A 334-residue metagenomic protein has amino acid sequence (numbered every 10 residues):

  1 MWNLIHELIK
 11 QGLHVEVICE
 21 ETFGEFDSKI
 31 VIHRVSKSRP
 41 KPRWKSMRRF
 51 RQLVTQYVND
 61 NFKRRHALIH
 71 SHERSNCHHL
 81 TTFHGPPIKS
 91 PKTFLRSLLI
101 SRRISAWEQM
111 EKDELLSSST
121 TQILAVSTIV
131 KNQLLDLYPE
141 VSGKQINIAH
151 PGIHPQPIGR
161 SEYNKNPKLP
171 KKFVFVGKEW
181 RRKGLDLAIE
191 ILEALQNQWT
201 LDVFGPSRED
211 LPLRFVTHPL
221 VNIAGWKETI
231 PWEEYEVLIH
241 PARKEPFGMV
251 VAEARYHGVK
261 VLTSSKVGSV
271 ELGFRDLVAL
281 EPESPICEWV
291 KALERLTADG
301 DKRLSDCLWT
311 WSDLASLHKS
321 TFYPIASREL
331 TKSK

Functional and structural regions predicted by a protein language model:
W2-N3, K171-A194: A conserved mid-protein helix/loop that constitutes part of the nucleotide-sugar donor-binding site
H79-S117: Acceptor-binding helix/loop patch of EC 2.4 sugar-transfer enzymes, predominantly nucleotide-sugar-dependent
R103-V126, K131-N132, Y138-P139: Membrane-proximal helix-turn-helix segments that form the acceptor-binding/catalytic region of lipid-linked
L135, H150-P170, P212-L213: Acidic anion/phosphate-binding donor-loop and adjacent secondary structure in glycosyltransferase catalytic cores
R243: Aromatic "clamp/platform" in nucleotide-sugar-dependent glycosyltransferases that forms part of the donor/acceptor
V251, K260-T263: Short hydrophobic beta-strand element within catalytic cores of glycosyltransferases and related nucleotide-activated
V270-R295: Change "using UDP/GDP/dTDP sugars" to "using nucleotide sugars
E283-S284, E288, T297-T331: A charged, aromatic-enriched C-terminal amphipathic alpha-helix characteristic of glycosyltransferases across folds
